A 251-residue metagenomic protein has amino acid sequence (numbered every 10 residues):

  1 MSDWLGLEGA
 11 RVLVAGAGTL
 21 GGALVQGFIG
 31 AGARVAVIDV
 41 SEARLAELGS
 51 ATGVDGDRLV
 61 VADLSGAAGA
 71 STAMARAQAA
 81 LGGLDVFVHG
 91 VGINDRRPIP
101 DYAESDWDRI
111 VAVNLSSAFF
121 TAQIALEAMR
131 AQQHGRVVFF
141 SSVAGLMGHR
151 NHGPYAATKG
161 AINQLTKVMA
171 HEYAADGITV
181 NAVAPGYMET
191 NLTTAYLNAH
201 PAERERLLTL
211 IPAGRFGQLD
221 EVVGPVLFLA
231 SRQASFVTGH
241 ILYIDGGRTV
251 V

Functional and structural regions predicted by a protein language model:
S2, M147, L227, T238-V251: Short C-terminal tail/terminal secondary-structure segment of NAD(P)H-dependent dehydrogenase/reductase domains
G6-V35: Canonical Rossmann dinucleotide-binding motif of NAD(H)/NADP(H)-dependent dehydrogenases/reductases, specifically
P98-I99, D106-V111, L207: Substrate-binding pocket helix/loop in short-chain dehydrogenase/reductase
P100, M147-G153, A175-D176, G214 (+1 more regions): Active-site loop immediately N-terminal to the catalytic Tyr-X3-Lys motif of short-chain dehydrogenase/reductase
A122, T158, T166: Active-site helix of classical SDR
E127, H171-A175, S235: Alpha-helical segment proximal to the catalytic Tyr-Lys
S142: Residue(s) in the substrate-gating loop at a strand-loop-helix junction that position the organic substrate next
